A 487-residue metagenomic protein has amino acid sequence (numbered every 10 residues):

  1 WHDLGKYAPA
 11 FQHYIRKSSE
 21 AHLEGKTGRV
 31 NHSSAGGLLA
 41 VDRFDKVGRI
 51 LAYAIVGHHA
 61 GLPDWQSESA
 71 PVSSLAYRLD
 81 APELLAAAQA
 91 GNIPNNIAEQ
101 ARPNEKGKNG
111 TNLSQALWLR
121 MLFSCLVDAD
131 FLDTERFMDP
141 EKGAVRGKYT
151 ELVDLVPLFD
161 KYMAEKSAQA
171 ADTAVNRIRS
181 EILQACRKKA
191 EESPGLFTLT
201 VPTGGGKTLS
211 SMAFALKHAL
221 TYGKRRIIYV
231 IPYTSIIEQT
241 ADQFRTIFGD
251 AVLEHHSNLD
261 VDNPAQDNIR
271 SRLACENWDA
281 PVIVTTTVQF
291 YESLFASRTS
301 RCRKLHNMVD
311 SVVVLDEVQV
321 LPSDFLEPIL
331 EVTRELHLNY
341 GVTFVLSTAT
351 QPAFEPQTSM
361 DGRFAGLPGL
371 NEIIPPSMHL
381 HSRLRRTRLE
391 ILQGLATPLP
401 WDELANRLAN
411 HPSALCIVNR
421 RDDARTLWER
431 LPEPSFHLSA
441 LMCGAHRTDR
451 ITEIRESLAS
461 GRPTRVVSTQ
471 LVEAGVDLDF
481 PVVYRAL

Functional and structural regions predicted by a protein language model:
W1-Y162: Accessory nucleic-acid engagement/destabilization modules that flank
A10, K17-S33, A440-A445, P463-L487: Conserved RecA-like helicase motor core of SF1/SF2 enzymes
S193-A215: Walker A/P-loop
L216, G223-I247, L259, A353: Conserved Walker A/P-loop ATP-binding site and its immediately adjacent core in helicase/helicase-like ATPase domains
R226-I237, R407-L431, S435-F436: Conserved strand-helix element at the start of the C-terminal RecA-like helicase core
G249-F295: Inter-Walker segment of RecA-like/P-loop motor cores
E254-D267, N419-D422, F436-T452, V467-E473: Conserved helicase motor
T350-A409: Interdomain hinge/linker at the junction between the two RecA-like core domains of SF2 helicases
